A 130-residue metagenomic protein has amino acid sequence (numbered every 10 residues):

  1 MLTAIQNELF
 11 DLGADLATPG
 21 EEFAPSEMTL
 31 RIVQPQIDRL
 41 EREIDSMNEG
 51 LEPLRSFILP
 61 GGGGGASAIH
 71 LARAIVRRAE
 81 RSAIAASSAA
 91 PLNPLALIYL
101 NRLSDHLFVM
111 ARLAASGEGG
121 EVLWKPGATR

Functional and structural regions predicted by a protein language model:
M1-R130: Phosphate/pyrophosphate-binding loop motifs in nucleotide- or prenyl diphosphate-using proteins
